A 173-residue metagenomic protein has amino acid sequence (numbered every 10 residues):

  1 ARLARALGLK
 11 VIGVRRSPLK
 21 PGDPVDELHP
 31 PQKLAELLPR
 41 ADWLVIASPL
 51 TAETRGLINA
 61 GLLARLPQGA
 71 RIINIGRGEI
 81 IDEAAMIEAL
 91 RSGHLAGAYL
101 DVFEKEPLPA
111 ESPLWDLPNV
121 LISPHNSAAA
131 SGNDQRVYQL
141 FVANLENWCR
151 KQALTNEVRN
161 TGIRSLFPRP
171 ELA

Functional and structural regions predicted by a protein language model:
A1-P67: Rossmann-like dinucleotide/phosphate-binding beta-alpha-beta segment
R5, K10, N74-I80: Short, conserved structural micro-motifs that define repeat-unit consensus positions and nucleotide-binding loops
A41, I46-P49, I75-G76, V102 (+1 more regions): Glycine-rich, N-terminal phosphate-binding loop of Rossmann-like dinucleotide-binding domains
A41, L90, F141, L145: Hydrophobic "lid"/C-terminal helical patch of Rossmann-like NAD(P)-dependent dehydrogenase/epimerase domains
A52-T54, I80-I81, P107, A129: Short glycine-rich, flexible loops that bind phosphorylated cofactors or substrates
A70: Glycine-centered, small-residue-biased loops immediately flanking beta-strands in adenine/cofactor-binding cores
I75-L121: Rossmann-fold NAD(P)-binding glycine/threonine-rich loop
E106-A173: C-terminal helix-to-coil terminal segments
